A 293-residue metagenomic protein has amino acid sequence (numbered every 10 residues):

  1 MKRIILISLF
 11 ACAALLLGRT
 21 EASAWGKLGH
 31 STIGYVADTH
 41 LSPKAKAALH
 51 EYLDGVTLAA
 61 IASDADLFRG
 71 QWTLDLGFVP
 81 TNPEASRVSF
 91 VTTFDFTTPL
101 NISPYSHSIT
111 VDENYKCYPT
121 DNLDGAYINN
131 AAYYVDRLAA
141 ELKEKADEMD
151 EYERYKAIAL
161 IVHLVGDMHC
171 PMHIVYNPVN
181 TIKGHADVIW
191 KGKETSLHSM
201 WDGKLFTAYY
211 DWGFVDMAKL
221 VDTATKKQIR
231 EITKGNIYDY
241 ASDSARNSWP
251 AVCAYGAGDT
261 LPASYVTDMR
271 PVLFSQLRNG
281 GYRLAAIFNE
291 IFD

Functional and structural regions predicted by a protein language model:
M1-I4, R19: Positively charged n-region of N-terminal signal peptides that target proteins for export
I4-A13: Sec-dependent N-terminal signal peptides
A14-E21: C-terminal segment of classical bacterial N-terminal signal peptides
S23-L164, P171-D293: N-terminal, motif-rich segments that launch catalysis or mediate targeting to/interaction with membranes, typified by
